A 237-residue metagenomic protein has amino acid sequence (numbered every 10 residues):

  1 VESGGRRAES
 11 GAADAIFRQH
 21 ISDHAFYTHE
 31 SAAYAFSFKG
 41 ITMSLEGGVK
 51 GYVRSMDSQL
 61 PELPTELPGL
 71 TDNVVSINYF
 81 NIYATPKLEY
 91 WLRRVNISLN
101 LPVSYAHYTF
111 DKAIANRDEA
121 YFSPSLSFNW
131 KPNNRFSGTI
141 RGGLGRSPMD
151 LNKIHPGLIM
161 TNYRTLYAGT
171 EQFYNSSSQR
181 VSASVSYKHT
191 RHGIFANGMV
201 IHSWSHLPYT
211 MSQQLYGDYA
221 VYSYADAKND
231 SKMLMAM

Functional and structural regions predicted by a protein language model:
V1-G4, D14-M237: Exposed, low-structure sequence patches enriched in small/polar residues
